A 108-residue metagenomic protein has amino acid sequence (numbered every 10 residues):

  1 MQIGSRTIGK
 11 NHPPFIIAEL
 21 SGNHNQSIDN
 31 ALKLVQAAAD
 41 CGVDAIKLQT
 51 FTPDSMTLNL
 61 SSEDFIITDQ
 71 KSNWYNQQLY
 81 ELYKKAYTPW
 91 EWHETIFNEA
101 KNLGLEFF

Functional and structural regions predicted by a protein language model:
M1-I17, H93-E94, N98: N-terminal amphipathic alpha-helix/helix-capping segment at the start of soluble metabolic enzymes
I16-A18, I46-L48, F107: Hydrophobic faces of well-ordered beta-strands that scaffold small-molecule active sites in alpha/beta enzyme cores
E19, A38: Conserved, mostly hydrophobic/aromatic
Q26, D44-Y87: Glycine-rich, proline-tolerant flexible connector loops at the mouths of alpha/beta enzymes
A31, P89, H93: Aromatic/hydrophobic pocket-lining residues that form the small-molecule binding cavity in soluble enzyme cores
A39-D40, K101: Non-catalytic positions within long, well-ordered alpha-helices that form the structural scaffold/packing of enzyme
G42-V43, L105: A structural motif
L82-P89, G104-F108: Catalytic beta/alpha-barrel core
